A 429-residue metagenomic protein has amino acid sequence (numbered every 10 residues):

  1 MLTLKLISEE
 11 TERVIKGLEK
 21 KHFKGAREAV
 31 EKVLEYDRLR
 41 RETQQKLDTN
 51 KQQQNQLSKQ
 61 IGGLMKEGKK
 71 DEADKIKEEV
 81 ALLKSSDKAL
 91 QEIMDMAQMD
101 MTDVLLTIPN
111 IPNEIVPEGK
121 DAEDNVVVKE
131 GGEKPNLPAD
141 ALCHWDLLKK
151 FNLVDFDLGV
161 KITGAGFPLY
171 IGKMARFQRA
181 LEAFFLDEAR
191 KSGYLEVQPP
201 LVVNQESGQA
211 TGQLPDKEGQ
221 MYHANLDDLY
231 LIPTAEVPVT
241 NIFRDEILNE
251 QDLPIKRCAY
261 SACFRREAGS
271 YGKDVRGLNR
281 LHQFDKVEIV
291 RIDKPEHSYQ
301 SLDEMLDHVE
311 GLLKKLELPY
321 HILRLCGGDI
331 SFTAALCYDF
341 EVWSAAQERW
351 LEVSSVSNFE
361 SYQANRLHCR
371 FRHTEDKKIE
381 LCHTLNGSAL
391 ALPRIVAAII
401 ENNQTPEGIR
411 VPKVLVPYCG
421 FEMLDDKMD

Functional and structural regions predicted by a protein language model:
M1-P135, L153, D157: N-terminal alpha-helical targeting/anchoring segments
R27, E130-D429: TRNA-recognition modules of translation machinery and tRNA-sensing kinases, especially anticodon-binding
